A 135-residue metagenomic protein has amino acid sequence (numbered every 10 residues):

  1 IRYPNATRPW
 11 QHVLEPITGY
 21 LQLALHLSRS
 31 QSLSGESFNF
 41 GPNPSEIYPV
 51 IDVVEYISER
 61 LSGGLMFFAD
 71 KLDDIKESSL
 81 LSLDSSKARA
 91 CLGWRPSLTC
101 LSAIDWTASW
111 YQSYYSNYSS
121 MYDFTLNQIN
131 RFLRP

Functional and structural regions predicted by a protein language model:
Y3-E15, P42-E46: Glycine-rich "substrate-gating" loop/helix at the edge of Rossmann-like oxidoreductase active sites
Q11-F38, E59: Alpha-helical substrate-binding/gating segment
V13, Y20, S37, D73-R95 (+1 more regions): Conserved C-terminal active-site "lid" loop/helix of NAD(P)H-dependent oxidoreductases that clamps the redox cofactor
P16, Y20, V50-V53, A88 (+1 more regions): Non-catalytic, hydrophobic alpha-helical segments
Y20-L27, I57, C100, I104-Y111: Hydrophobic "lid"/C-terminal helical patch of Rossmann-like NAD(P)-dependent dehydrogenase/epimerase domains
A24-Q31, L61-G64, Y111-Y118: A general structural signal marking secondary-structure boundaries and capping sites
G35-F38, I51-V54, S62-L80, M121-Q128: C-terminal "lid/loop" region of Rossmann-like NAD(P)-dependent oxidoreductases
C100-P135: Amphipathic terminal alpha-helices
